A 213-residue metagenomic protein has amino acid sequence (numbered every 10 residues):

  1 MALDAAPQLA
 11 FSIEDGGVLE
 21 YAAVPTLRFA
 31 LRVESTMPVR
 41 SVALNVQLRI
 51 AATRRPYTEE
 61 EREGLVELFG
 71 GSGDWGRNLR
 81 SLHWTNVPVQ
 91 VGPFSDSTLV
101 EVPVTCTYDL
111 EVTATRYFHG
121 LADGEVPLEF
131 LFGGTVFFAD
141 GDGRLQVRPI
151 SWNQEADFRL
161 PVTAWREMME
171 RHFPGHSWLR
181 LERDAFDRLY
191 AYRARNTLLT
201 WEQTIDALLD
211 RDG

Functional and structural regions predicted by a protein language model:
M1-R28: Low-complexity, acidic Ser/Thr/Pro/Gly-rich terminal tails and inter-domain linkers that flank the onset of structured
A30, N45-A51, V100-N153: Internal, hydrophobic beta-strand segments that form the core of beta-sheet-rich folds
S35-V42, L198: A short beta-turn/strand-edge loop motif at beta-sheet boundaries
R49-E60: Short aromatic-acidic-glycine turn motif
E63-G73, F137-W178: Short beta-strand elements
G64-H119: Extended, solvent-exposed segments with strong compositional bias
R183-T200: Surface-exposed, Lys/Arg-rich phosphate-binding patches that contact polyanionic backbones
L199-G213: Short, basic amphipathic alpha-helical segments that act as recognition/interaction helices in nucleic-acid-binding
